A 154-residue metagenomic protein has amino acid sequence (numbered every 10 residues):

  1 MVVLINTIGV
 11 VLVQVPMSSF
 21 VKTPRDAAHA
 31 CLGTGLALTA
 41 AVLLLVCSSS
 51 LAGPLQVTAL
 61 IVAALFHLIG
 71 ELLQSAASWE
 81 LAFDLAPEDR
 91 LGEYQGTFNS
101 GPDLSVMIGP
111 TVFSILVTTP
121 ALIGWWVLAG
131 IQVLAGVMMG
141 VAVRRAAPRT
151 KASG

Functional and structural regions predicted by a protein language model:
L4-I8, L36, L65, G96-L104: Transmembrane alpha-helical cores of Major Facilitator Superfamily
L12-H29, V117: Helix-to-loop junctions at the C-terminal end of transmembrane segments in multipass secondary transporters
S19, L72-L85: Intracellular helix-loop hinge segments at the cytoplasmic ends of transmembrane helices in 12-TM rocker-switch-type
L36-P54: C-terminal ends and interior cores of transmembrane alpha-helices in multi-pass membrane transporters/permeases
C47-S48, A129-G154: Multi-pass alpha-helical transporter architecture, strongest for 12-TM Major Facilitator/SLC carriers used
L55-L73: Hydrophobic core of transmembrane alpha-helices in multi-pass small-molecule transporters, especially MFS/SLC-type
L81, L85, D89-T118: A late C-terminal transmembrane helix in Major Facilitator Superfamily
I115-G136: A membrane-interface helix-boundary motif in multi-pass transporters
